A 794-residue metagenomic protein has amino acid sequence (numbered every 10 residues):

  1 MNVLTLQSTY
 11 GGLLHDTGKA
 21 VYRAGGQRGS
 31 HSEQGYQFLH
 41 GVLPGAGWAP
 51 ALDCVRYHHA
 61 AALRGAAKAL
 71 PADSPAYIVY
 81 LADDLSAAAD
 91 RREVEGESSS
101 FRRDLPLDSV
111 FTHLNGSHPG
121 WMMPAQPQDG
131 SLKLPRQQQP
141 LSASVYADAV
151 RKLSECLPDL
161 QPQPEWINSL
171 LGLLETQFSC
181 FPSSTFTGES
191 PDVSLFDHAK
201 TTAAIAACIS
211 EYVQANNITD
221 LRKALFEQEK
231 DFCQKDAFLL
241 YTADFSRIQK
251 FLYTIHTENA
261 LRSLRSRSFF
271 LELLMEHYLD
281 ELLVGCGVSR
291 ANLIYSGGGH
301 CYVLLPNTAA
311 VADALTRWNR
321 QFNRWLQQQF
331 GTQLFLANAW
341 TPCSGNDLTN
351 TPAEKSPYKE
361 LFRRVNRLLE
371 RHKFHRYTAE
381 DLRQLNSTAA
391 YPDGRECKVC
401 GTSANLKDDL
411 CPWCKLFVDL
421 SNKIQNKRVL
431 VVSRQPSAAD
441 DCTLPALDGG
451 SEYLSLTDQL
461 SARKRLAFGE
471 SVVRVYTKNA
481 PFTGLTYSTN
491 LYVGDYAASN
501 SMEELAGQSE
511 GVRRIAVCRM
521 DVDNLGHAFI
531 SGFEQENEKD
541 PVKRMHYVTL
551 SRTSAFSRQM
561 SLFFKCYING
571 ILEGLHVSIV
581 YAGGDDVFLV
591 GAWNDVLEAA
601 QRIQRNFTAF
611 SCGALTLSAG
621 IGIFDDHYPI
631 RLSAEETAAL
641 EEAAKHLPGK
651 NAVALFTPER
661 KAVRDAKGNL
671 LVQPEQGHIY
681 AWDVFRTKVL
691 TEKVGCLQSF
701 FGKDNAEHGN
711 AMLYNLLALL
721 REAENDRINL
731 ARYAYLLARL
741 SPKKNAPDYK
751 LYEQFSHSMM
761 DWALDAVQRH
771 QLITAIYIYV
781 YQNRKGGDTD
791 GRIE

Functional and structural regions predicted by a protein language model:
M1-P135, L141, C180-P191, D197 (+3 more regions): Divalent metal-dependent catalytic cores for phosphoryl transfer on phosphate-bearing substrates
M1-Y10, A20, S32-G47, V193-Q228 (+3 more regions): Alpha-helical phosphate/pyrophosphate-handling elements in metalloenzyme active cores
A51-H59, L239, A291-L304, G331-T349 (+4 more regions): A short glycine-enriched loop-to-beta-strand structural element that forms part of the catalytic core of nucleotide
A203-Q214, F269-V288, T316-L326, E503 (+4 more regions): Alpha-helical scaffold within the catalytic cores of cyclic-nucleotide enzymes
P306, R317, Q321, W340 (+3 more regions): Cyclic nucleotide signaling catalytic output domains
Q327-L336, R363-A379, F610-T616, E636-A662: Catalytic/regulatory signature loops of cyclic-dinucleotide turnover enzymes and related class III nucleotidyl cyclases
E370-K464: Cys/His-rich short segments
K650-E794: Long, compositionally biased charged/polar accessory segments in the mid-to-C-terminal portions of proteins
